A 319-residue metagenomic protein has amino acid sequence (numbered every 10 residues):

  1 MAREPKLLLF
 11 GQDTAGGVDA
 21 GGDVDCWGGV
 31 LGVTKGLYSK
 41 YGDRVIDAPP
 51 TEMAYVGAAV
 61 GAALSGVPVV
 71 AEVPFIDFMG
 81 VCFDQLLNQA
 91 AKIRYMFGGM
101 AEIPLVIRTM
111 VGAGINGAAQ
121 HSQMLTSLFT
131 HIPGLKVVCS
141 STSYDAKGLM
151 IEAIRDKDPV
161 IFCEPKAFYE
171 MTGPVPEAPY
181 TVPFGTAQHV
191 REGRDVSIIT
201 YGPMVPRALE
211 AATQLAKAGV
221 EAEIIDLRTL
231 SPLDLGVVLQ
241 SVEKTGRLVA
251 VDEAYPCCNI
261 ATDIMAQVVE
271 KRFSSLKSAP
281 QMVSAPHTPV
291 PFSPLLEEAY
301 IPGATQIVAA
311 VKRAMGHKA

Functional and structural regions predicted by a protein language model:
M1-P159, C163, E298: Thiamine diphosphate
V18-K40, A101-V106, K166-A319: Thiamine diphosphate
